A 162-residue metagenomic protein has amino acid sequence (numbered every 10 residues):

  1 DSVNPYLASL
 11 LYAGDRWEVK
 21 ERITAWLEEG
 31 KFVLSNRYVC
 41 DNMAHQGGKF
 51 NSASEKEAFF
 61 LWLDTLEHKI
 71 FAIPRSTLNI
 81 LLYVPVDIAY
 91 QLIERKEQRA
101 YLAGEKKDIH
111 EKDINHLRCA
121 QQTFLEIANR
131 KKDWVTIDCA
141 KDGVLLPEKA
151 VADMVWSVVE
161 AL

Functional and structural regions predicted by a protein language model:
D1-F71: ATP-dependent small-molecule kinase phosphotransfer cores that center on conserved nucleotide phosphate-binding segments
K31-F32, L78, D133: The start of beta-strands in P-loop NTPase/AAA+ ATPase cores
S35-Y38, A72-R95: Conserved phosphate-donor/acceptor-positioning beta-strand/loop module used by diverse small-molecule
D87-L162: NTP-dependent small-molecule kinase module
